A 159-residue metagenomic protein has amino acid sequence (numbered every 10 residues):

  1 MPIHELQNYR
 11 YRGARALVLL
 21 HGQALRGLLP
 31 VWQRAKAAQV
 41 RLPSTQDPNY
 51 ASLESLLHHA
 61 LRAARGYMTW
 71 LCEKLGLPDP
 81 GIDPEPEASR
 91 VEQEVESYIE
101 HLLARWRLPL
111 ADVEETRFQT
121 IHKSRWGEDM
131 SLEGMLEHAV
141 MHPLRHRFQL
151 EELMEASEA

Functional and structural regions predicted by a protein language model:
M1-G22: Extreme N-terminal tail/first-helix region
M1-Q7, V40-P84, H122-A159: Short, contiguous alpha-helical
A14-R15, A24-G27, E54-A64, E100-R107: Short, mixed-charge, low-aromatic patches
L20-R34, W70, P86-K123, M130-Q149: Acidic/histidine-rich alpha-helical segments that form the ligand environment of transition-metal centers
